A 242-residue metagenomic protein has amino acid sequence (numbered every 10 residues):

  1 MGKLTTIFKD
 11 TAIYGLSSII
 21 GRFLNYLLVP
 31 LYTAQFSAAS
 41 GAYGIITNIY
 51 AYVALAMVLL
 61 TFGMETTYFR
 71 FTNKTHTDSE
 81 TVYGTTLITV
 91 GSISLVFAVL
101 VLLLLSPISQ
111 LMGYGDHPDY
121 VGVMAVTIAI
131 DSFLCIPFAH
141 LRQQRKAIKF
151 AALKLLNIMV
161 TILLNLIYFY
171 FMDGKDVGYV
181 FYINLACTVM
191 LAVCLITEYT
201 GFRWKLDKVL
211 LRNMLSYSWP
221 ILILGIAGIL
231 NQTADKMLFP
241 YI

Functional and structural regions predicted by a protein language model:
M1-I7, D176-F181, V193-M237, Y241: Interhelical loop/hinge segments that connect adjacent transmembrane helices in multipass membrane
K3-T5, T33-Y43, A56-V90, I136 (+1 more regions): Transmembrane-helix boundary and interhelical linker motifs in polytopic inner-membrane proteins
F8-G21, E80-T81, V121-V126, L141-I167 (+2 more regions): Alpha-helical transmembrane segments of multi-pass membrane transporters/permeases
G15-S18, L24-L28, T47-T72, V126-I136 (+1 more regions): Small-residue-rich midsections of specific transmembrane alpha-helices
V29-L55, P118-D119, N213-Y217, I221 (+1 more regions): Interfacial/gating helices of multi-pass transporter permease domains
S37-I46, T75-T85, V96-A125, F171-F181 (+1 more regions): Membrane-interface helix-capping segments at transmembrane helix termini in multi-pass transporters
L55, V99, L103, G113-P137 (+3 more regions): Alpha-helical transmembrane segments of multi-pass membrane proteins
P118, G122, A151-T200, S216-Y217 (+1 more regions): Hydrophobic alpha-helical transmembrane segments
